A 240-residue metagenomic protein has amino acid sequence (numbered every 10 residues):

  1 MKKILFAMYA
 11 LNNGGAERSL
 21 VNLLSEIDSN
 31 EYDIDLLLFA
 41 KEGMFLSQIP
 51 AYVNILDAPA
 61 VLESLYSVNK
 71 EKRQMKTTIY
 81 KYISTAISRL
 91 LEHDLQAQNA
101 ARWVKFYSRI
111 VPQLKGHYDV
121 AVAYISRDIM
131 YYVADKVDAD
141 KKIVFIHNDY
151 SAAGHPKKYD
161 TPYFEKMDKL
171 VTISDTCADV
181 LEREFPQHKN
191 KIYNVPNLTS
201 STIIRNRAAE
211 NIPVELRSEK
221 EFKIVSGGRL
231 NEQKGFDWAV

Functional and structural regions predicted by a protein language model:
L5, E215-K234: Conserved donor-binding/catalytic core segment of Leloir-type glycosyltransferases
F6-N13, N30-D94, I192: N-terminal strand-loop element at the rim of the active site of nucleotide-sugar-dependent glycosyltransferases
L20-L23, I27, I224, A239-V240: A structural motif in glycosyltransferase catalytic domains
E92-A100, R109-S126, I143: Short N-terminal targeting/anchoring amphipathic segment
A101-S108, M130, H147-K166: Nucleotide-sugar donor phosphate/pyrophosphate-binding loop at the beta->alpha transition of glycosyltransferases
R109, I204-E219, K223: A short helix/loop element that forms part of the nucleotide-sugar donor recognition site in Leloir-type
V120-S126, Y131-Y150: Active-site proximal beta-strand in glycosyltransferases
K141-H147, S151, K166-R183, Q187-R207: Donor nucleotide-sugar binding/catalytic pocket of nucleotide-sugar-dependent glycosyltransferases
